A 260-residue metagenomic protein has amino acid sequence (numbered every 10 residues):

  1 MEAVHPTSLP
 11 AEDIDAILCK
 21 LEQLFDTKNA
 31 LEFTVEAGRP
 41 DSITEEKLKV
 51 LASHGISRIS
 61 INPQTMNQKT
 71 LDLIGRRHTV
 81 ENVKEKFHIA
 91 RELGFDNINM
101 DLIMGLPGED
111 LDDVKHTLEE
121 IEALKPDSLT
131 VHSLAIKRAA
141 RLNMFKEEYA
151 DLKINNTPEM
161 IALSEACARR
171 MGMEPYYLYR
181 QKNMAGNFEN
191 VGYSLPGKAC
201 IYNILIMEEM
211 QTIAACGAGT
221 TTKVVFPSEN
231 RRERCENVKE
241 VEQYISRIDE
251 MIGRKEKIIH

Functional and structural regions predicted by a protein language model:
M1-S164: Conserved non-cysteine loop/helix-boundary elements of the Radical SAM core domain that shape
V4-P6, N183, G219-T221: Short, glycine-/Ser/Thr-/acidic-enriched flexible segments
F25, H78, F95, H132 (+4 more regions): Aromatic side chains
T70, L111, A140, N187 (+2 more regions): Generic domain-boundary/flexible-linker signal
H78, T117, E148-Y149, F188 (+3 more regions): Residue-level signature of transmembrane alpha-helix interfaces in integral membrane proteins
P107, V114, L118, A185 (+2 more regions): Alpha-helix termini
A139-C216: A C-terminal junction/extension of Radical SAM enzymes
G192-H260: Radical SAM enzyme core and accessory elements
